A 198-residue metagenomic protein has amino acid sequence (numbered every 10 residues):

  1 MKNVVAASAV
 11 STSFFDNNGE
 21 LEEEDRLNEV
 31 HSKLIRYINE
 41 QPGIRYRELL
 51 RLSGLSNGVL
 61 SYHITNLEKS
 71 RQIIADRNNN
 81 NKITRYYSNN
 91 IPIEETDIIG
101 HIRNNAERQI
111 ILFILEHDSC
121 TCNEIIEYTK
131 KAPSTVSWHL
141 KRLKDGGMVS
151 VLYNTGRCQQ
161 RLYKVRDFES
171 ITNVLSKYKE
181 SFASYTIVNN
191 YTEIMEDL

Functional and structural regions predicted by a protein language model:
M1-L21, Y46, L55-T96: Long, low-complexity, charged/polar intrinsically disordered regions in eukaryotic proteins
M1-R36, N66, I91, Q109-E116 (+2 more regions): Long, low-complexity, charge-rich intrinsically disordered regions
R36, R47, C122-N123, K141: Residues within the helices of the helix-turn-helix
Q41, S70-R71, G146-G147: Alpha-helix C-caps/helix-loop-beta hinges
Q41-R45, H117-T121: Short capping segments at the starts of secondary-structure elements
E48-L52, E124-T129: A short acidic, leucine-rich amphipathic alpha-helix
N57-Y62, K131-K141: Canonical helix-turn-helix DNA-binding module
T84-L115: Donor-sugar nucleotide-binding helix/loop cap in glycosyltransferases
